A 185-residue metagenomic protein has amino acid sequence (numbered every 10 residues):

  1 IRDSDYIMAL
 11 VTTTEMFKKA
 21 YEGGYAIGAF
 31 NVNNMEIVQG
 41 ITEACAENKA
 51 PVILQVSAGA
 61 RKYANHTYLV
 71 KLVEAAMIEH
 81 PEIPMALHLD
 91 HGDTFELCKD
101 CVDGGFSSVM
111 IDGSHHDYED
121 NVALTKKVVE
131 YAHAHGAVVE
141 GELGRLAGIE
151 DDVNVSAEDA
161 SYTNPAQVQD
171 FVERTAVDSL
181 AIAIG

Functional and structural regions predicted by a protein language model:
I1-I7: Short, Lys/Arg-enriched N-terminal segments with co-localized hydrophobic residues within the first ~10-30 amino acids
I7, N31-V32, H88-L89, E119: Residue-level marker of alpha-helix boundaries and capping positions
M8-G28: N-terminal amphipathic alpha-helix/helix-capping segment at the start of soluble metabolic enzymes
T13-K19, N34-A60, T67-E82, G92-G185: Alpha/beta enzyme core
I27-N31, A86-H88, M110: Short catalytic-loop micro-motif centered on adjacent basic/acidic residues
